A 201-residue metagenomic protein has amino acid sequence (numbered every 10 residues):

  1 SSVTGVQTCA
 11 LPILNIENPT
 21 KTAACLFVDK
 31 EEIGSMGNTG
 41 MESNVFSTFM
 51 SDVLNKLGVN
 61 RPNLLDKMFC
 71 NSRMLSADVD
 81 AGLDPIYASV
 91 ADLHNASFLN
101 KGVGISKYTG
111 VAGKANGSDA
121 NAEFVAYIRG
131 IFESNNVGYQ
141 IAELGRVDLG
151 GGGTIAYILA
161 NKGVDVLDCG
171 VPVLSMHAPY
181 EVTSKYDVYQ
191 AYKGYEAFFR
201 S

Functional and structural regions predicted by a protein language model:
S1, M36-S43, K114, S118 (+2 more regions): Hydrophobic alpha-helical scaffolding
S1-C9: Single conserved hydrophobic/aromatic residue that forms the stacking wall/gate of nucleotide- or nucleobase-binding
V6, M41-F49, D119-A126, G150-G153 (+1 more regions): Conserved active-site and cofactor/substrate-binding residues in soluble primary-metabolism enzymes
P12-N18, I158-G163: Alpha-helix C-terminal capping segments
L14-L26, D52, V171-S201: His/Asp/Glu-rich mid-to-C-terminal helical/loop segments that flank catalytic regions of hydrolases
L14-L99, G104: Acidic/histidine-rich catalytic neighborhood of metal-dependent amide-processing enzymes
E17, M50-G58, D84, R129-F132 (+3 more regions): Structural signal for hydrophobic packing residues in well-ordered secondary-structure cores of soluble enzyme domains
D80-Y180: Active-site-adjacent substrate-binding region of metalloamidase/peptidase-like peptide-processing proteins
